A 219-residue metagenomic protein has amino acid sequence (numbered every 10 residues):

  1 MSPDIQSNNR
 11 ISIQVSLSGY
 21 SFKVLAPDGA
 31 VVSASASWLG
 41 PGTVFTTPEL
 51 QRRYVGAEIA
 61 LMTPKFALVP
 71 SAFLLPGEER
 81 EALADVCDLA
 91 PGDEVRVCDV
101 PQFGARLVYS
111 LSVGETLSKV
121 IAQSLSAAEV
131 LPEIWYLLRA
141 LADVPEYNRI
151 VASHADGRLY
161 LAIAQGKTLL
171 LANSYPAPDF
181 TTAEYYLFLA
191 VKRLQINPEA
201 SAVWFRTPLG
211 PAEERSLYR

Functional and structural regions predicted by a protein language model:
M1-V31, L141-L169: Gly/Thr-rich phosphate-binding beta-strand-loop-beta motif of the actin/hexokinase/Hsp70
R10, A105-R106, R149, S201-V203: Short active-site oxyanion
S12-Q14, R53-A67, P198-L209: Short glycine-rich phosphate-binding loop at a beta-alpha junction
Y20-A142: Active-site neighborhood for divalent-cation/phosphate handling
D28, K65, K167, L209-P211: Residues that cap or initiate secondary-structure elements
G77-A84, L169-A177: Glycine-rich phosphate-binding loop of actin/hexokinase-like ATP-binding domains
V97, Y109, L170, S174-R219: Accessory, usually C-terminal, subdomains that scaffold auxiliary metal cofactors
Q123-A127, A164-K167, A190-R193: Short hydrophobic alpha-helical module
